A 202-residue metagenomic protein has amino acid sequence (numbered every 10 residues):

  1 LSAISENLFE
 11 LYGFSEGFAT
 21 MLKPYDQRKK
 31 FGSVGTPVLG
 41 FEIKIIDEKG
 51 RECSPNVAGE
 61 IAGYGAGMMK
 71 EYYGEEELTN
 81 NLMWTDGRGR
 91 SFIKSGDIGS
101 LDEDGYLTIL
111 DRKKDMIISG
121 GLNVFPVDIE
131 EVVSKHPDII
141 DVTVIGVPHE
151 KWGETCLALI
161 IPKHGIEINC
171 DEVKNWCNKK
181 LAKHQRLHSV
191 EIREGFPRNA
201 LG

Functional and structural regions predicted by a protein language model:
L1-K30, E42: Gly/Ser/Thr-rich phosphate-binding loop
F9-E16, G35-P37, I145-V147, E191: Beta-strand->loop->alpha-helix junctions that form or flank phosphate-binding loops in nucleotide-handling enzymes
G13, K49, G63-G65, K70-E71 (+5 more regions): AMP-binding/adenylate-forming catalytic core of the ANL superfamily
G17, L39-F41, G59, G96 (+2 more regions): Change "...and in nucleic-acid phosphodiester-cleaving endonucleases..." to "...and in nucleic-acid processing enzymes
L22, V34-G35, S54-V57, K70-G74: Active-site glycine/GP-rich loop and adjacent strand/helix microenvironment that borders small-molecule binding pockets
G32-P37, L82-M83, G89-S91: Short Gly/Pro-enriched turn/cap motifs at secondary-structure boundaries
